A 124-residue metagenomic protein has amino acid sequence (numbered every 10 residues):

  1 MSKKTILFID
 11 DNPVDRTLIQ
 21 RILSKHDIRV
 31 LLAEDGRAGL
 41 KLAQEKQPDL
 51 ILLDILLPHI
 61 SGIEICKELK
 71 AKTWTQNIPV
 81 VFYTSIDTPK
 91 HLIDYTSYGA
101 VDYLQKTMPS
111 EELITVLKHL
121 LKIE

Functional and structural regions predicted by a protein language model:
P13-L31, Y98: Two-component/phosphorelay signaling modules centered on CheY-like receiver
L32, L57-I60: Residue-level signal for the "D+5" position in two-component response regulator receiver
D35-A38, S61-K67: Acidic catalytic/metal-coordinating carboxylates
K46-L52, L57: Active-site beta3 strand of CheY-like receiver
Q47-D49, W74-P79: His-Asp phosphorelay/catalytic-motif detector in bacterial-type signaling
E64, D87-T115, H119: Alpha4 helix (beta4-alpha4-beta5 surface) of REC/receiver domains from two-component response regulators
